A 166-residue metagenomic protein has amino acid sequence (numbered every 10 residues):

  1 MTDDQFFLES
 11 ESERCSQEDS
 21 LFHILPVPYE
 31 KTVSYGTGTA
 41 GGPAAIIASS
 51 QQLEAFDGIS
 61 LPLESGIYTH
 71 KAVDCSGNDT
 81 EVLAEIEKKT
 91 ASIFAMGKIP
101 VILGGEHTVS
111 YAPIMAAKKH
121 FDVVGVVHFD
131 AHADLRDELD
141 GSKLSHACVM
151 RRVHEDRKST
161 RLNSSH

Functional and structural regions predicted by a protein language model:
T2-S164: Conserved alpha-helical scaffold segments that buttress catalytic/binding sites
